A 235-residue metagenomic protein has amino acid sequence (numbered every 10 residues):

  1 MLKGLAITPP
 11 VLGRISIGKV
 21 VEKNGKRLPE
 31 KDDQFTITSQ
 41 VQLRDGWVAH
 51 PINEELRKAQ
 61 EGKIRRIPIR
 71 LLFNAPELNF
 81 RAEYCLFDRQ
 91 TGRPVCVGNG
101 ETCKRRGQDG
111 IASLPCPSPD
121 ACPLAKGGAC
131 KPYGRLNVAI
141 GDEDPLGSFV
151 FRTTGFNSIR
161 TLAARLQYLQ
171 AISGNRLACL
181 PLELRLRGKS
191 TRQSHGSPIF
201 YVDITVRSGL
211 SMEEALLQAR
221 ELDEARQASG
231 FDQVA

Functional and structural regions predicted by a protein language model:
M1-D142, H195-S197: OB-fold ssDNA-binding interfaces and closely related basic DNA-contact patches used across DNA replication/repair
Q60, Q170-S173, R220: Generic low-complexity, intrinsically disordered sequence content enriched in small uncharged/hydrophobic residues
R81-F87, S148-T154, L217: Short amphipathic beta-strand/extended segments with alternating polar/hydrophobic composition
E83-C85, A163-R165, G196-P198, L216-R220: General "foldedness" signal
G127-L210: Extended serine/threonine-enriched, polar tracts that run as long, contiguous segments within proteins
T205-A235: Long, low-complexity intrinsically disordered regions
